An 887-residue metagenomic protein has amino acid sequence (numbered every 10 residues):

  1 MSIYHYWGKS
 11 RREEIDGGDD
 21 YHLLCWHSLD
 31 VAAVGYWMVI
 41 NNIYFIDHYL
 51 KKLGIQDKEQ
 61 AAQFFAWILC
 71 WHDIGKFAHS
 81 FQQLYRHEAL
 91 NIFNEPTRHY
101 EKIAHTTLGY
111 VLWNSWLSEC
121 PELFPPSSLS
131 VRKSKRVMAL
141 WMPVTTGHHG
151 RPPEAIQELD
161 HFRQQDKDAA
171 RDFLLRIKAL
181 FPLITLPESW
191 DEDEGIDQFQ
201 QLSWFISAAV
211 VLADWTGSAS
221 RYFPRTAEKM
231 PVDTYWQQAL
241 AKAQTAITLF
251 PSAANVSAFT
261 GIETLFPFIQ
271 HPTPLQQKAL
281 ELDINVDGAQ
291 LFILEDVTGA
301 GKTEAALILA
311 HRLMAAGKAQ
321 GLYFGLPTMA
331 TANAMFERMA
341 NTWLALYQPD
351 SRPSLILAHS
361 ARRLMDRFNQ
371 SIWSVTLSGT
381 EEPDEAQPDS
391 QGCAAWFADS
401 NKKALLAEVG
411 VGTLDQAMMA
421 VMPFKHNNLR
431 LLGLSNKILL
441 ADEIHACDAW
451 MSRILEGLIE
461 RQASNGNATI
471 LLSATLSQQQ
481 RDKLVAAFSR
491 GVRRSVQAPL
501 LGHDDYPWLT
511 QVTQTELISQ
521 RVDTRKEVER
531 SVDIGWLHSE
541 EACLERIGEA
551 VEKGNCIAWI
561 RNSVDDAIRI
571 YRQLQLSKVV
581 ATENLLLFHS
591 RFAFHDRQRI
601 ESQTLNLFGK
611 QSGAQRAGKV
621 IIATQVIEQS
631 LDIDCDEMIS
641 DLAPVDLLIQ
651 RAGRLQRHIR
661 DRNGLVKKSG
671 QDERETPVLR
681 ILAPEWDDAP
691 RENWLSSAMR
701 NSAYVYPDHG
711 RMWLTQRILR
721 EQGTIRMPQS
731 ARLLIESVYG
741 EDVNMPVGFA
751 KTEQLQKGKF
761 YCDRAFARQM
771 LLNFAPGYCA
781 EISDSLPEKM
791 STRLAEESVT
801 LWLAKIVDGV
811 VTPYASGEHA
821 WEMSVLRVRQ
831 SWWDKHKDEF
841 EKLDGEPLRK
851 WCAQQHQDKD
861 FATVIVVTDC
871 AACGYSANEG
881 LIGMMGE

Functional and structural regions predicted by a protein language model:
M1-S257: Accessory nucleic-acid engagement/destabilization modules that flank
A258-E295: Conserved pre-motif I regulatory segment
G288-A310, C447-D448, S473: Walker A/P-loop
G321-W343, L355-D366, L476-Q480: Conserved Walker A/P-loop ATP-binding site and its immediately adjacent core in helicase/helicase-like ATPase domains
A340-E408, L414-M418: A substrate-engagement module of RecA-like helicase motors
L432-I438, H445-Q520: Post-DEXD/H (motif II) to motif III coupling segment of the RecA-like Helicase ATP-binding lobe
R481, S531, E541, E545-Q611 (+2 more regions): C-terminal helicase lobe and adjacent C-terminal extensions/tails of nucleic-acid helicase motors
R493-A567: Conserved interdomain linker/interface between the two RecA-like ATPase lobes of SF2 helicase motors
